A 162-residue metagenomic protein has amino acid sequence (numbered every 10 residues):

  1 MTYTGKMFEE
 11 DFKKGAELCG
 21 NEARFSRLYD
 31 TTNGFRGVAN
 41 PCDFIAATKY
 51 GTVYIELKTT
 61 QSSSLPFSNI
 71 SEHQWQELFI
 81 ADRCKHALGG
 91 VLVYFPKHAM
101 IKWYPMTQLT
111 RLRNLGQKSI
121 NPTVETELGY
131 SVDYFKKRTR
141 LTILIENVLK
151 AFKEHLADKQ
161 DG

Functional and structural regions predicted by a protein language model:
M1-N33, G162: Acidic-basic catalytic patches of nuclease active cores, encompassing PD-(D/E)XK and other metal-cofactor nuclease
R24-Y50: Active-site metal-binding core of divalent-cation-utilizing nuclease and nuclease-like domains
F44-A46, G51-S62: Conserved catalytic cores of phosphodiester-cleaving nucleases, focusing on short active-site segments
T60-I80, C84: Mg2+/Mn2+-dependent nuclease catalytic core
F79-R111: Nucleic-acid nuclease catalytic cores
P105-T126: Short, electropositive alpha-helical surface patch
E125-G162: Charged phosphate-binding loop/patch that engages nucleotide di/tri-phosphates or the phosphate backbone of nucleic
